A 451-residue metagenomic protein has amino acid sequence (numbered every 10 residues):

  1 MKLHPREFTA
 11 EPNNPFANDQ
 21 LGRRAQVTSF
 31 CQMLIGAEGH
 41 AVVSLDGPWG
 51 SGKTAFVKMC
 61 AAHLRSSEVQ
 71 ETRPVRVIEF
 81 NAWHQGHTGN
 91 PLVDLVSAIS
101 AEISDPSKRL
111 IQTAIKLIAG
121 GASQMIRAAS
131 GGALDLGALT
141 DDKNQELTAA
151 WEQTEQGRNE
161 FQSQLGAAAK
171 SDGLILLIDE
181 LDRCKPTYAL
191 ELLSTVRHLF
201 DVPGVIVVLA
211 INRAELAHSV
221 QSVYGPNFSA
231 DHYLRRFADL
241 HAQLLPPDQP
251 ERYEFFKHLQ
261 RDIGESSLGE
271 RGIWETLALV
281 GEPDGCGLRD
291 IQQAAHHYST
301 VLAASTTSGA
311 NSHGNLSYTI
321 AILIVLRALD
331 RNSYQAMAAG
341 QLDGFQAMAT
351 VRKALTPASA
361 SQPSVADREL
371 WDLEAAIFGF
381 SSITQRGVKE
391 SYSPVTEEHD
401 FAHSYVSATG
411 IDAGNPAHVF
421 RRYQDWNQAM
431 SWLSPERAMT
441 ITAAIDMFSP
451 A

Functional and structural regions predicted by a protein language model:
M1-N18, G22-V27, H63, E155 (+3 more regions): The catalytic "switch" region of P-loop NTPases
M1-Q70, V77, F420-A451: Walker A/P-loop-proximal flanking segment of P-loop NTPase domains
R6, A358-A451: Charge-biased C-terminal accessory regions appended to nucleic-acid-, cytoskeletal NTPase
S44-D46, N81, I178: Residues at the beta-strand->loop junction immediately N-terminal to the Walker
S51, V57-A167: P-loop NTPase nucleotide-binding core
I118-S130, L240-N315: Conserved AAA+ ATPase small/helical "lid" subdomain
I178-C184: Conserved Walker B
R289, Q293, H297-G379: Alpha-helical lid/collar subdomain of P-loop NTPases
